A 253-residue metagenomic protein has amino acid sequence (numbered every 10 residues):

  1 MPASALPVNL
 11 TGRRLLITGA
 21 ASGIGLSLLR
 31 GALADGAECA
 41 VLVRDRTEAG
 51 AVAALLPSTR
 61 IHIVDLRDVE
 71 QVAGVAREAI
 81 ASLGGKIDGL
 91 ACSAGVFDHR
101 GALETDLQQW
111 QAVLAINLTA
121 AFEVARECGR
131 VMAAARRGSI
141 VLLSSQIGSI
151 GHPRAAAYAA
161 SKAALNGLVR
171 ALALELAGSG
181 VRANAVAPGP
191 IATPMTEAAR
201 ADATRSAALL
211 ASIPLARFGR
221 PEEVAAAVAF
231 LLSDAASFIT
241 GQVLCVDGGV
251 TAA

Functional and structural regions predicted by a protein language model:
P2-L6, I150, A229, T240-A253: Short C-terminal tail/terminal secondary-structure segment of NAD(P)H-dependent dehydrogenase/reductase domains
A21-S22: Conserved glycine-rich cofactor-binding loop
G101-A102, Q109-L114, L209: Substrate-binding pocket helix/loop in short-chain dehydrogenase/reductase
A125, S161, V169: Active-site helix of classical SDR
R130, L174-G178, S237: Alpha-helical segment proximal to the catalytic Tyr-Lys
R137, A177, R182, I239-G241: Short, small/polar-rich loop/turn modules that mediate ligand/substrate recognition or access, typified
S145: Residue(s) in the substrate-gating loop at a strand-loop-helix junction that position the organic substrate next
